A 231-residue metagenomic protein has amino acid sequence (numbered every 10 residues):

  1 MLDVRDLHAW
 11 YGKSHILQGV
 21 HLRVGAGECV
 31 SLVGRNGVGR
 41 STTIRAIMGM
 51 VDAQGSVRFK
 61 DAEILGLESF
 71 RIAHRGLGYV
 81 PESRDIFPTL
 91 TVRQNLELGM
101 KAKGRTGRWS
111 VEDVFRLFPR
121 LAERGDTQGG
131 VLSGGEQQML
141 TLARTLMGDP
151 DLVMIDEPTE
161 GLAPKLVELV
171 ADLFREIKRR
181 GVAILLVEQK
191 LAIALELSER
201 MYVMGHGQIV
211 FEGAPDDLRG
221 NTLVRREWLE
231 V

Functional and structural regions predicted by a protein language model:
M1-V231: Glycine-rich phosphate-binding loops of nucleotide-dependent enzymes
